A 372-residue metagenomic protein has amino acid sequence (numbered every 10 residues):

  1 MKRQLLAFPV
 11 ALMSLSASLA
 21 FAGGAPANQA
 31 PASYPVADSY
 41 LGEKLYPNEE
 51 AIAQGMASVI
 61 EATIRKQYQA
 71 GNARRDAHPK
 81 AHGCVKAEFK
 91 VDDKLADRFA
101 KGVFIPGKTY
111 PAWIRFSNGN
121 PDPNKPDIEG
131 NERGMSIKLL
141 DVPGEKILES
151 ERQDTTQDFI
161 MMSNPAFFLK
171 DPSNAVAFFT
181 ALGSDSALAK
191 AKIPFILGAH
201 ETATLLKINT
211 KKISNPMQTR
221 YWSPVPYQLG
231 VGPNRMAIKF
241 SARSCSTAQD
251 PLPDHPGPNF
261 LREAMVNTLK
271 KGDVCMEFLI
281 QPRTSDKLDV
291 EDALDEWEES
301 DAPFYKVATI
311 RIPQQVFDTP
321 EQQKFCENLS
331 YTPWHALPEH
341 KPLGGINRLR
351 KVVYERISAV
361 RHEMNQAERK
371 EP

Functional and structural regions predicted by a protein language model:
M1-F21: Gram-negative bacterial Sec-dependent N-terminal signal peptides
G23-P372: Active-site-adjacent core segments of small-molecule enzymes
